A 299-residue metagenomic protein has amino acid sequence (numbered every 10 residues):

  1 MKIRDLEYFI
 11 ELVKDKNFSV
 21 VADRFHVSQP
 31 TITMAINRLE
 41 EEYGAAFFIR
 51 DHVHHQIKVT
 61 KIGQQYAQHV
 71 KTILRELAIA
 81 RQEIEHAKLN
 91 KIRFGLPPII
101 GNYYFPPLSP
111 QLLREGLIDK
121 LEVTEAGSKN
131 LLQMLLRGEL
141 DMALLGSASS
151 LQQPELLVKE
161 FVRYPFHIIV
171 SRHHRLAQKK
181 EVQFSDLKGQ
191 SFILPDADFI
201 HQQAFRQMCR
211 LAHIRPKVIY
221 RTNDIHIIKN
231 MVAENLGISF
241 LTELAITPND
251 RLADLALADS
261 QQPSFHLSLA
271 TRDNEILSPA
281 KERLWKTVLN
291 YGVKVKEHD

Functional and structural regions predicted by a protein language model:
I10-S28: Short helix-boundary/capping micro-motifs
E40-V59: A short LG(V/I)-centered, amphipathic sequence patch enriched for acidic residue(s) preceding the LG motif
E42-Y43, Y66-A87: Alpha-helical linker/hinge and terminal dimerization helices associated with HTH transcriptional regulators
L89-Q152, R221-T222: Central regulatory/effector-binding core of bacterial HTH transcription factors
G127-L132, L136-L140, G146, D198-L255: Hydrophobic hinge/microswitch elements
Q153-K159, Y164, H226-E275: Beta-alpha-beta core module
E155-F192: Flexible hinge/capping segments at coil-to-helix
Q190-A212, L277-W285, V295, D299: Secondary-structure junction motif
